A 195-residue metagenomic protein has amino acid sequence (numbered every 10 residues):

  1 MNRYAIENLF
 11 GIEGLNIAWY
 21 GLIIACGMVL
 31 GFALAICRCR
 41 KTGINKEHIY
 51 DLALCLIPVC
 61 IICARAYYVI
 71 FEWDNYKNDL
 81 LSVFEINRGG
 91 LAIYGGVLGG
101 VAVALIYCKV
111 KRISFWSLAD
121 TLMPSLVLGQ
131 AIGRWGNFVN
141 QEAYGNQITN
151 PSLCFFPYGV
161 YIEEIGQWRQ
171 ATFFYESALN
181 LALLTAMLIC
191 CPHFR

Functional and structural regions predicted by a protein language model:
M1-R195: A feature for loop-to-transmembrane-helix boundaries and adjacent hydrophobic helices in multi-pass integral membrane
